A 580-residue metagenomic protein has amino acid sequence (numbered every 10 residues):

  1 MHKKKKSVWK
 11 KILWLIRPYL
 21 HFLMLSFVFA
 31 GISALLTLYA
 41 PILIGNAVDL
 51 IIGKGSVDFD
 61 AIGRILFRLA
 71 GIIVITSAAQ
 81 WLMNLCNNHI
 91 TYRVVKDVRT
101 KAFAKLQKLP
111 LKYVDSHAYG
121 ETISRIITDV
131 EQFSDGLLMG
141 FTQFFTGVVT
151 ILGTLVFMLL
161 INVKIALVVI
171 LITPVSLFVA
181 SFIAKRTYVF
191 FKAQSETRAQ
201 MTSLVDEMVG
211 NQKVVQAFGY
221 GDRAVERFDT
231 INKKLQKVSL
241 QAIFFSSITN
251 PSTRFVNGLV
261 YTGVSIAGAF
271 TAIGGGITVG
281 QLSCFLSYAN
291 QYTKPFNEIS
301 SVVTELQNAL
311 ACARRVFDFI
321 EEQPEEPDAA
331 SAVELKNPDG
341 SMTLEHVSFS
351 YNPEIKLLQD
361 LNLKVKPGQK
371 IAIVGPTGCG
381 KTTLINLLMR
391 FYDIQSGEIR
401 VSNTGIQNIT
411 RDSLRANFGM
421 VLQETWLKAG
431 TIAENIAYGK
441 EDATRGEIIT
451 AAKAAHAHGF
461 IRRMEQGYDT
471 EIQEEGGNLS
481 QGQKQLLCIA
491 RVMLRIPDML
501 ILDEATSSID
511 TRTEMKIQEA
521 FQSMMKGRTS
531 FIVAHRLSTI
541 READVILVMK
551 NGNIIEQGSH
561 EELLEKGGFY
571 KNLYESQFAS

Functional and structural regions predicted by a protein language model:
H2-K3, Y92, T100-S124, T128-V130 (+6 more regions): Short intracellular "coupling" helices and adjacent cytoplasmic loop segments at the cytosolic face of multi-pass
K5-L20, T122: A short amphipathic helical element positioned immediately N-terminal to and/or at the very start of a transmembrane
R17, V28, A79, M83 (+4 more regions): Hydrophobic alpha-helical transmembrane segments of ABC transporter permease domains
P18, L111-K112, T128-L137, F141 (+6 more regions): An intracellular "coupling" helix at the cytosolic face of ABC transporter transmembrane type-1 domains
L23-L82, L160-K164, G275-V279: Transmembrane helix-loop-helix hairpins at lipid-water interfaces of multipass membrane proteins, especially the type-1
G55-D60, F157-L171, Q241-R314, F319-I320: Helix-loop-helix
D328, L335-S580: ABC-type nucleotide-binding domain
